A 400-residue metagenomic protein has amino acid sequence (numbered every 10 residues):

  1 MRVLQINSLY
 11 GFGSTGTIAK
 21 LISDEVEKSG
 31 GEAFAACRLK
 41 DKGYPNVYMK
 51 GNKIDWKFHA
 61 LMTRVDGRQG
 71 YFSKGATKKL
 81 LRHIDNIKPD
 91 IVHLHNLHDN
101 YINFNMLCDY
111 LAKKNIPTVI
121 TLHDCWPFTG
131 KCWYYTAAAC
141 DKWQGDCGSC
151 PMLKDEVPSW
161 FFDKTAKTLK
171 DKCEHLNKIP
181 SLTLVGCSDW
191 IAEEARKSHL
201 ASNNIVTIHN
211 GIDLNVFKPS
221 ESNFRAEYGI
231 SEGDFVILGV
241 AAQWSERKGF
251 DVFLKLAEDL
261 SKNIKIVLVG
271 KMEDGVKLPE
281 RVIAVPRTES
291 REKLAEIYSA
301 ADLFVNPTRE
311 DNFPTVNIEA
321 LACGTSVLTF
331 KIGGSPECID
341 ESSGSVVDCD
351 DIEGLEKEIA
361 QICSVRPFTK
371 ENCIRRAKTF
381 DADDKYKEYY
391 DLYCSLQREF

Functional and structural regions predicted by a protein language model:
E193-K197, I212-E227, V276-K277, F400: Acidic anion/phosphate-binding donor-loop and adjacent secondary structure in glycosyltransferase catalytic cores
S231-K248, L254-A257: Conserved donor-binding/catalytic core segment of Leloir-type glycosyltransferases
G270-A295: Nucleotide-activated donor-binding/catalytic signature segment of Leloir-type glycosyltransferases, i.e., the conserved
E296-A301: Short alpha-helical donor nucleotide-sugar binding micro-motif in glycosyltransferases
R309: Aromatic "clamp/platform" in nucleotide-sugar-dependent glycosyltransferases that forms part of the donor/acceptor
S326-T329: Short hydrophobic beta-strand element within catalytic cores of glycosyltransferases and related nucleotide-activated
E341, S345-I352, Q361-R366: Conserved acidic donor-binding segment of nucleotide-sugar-dependent glycosyltransferases
P367-Q397: A charged, aromatic-enriched C-terminal amphipathic alpha-helix characteristic of glycosyltransferases across folds
